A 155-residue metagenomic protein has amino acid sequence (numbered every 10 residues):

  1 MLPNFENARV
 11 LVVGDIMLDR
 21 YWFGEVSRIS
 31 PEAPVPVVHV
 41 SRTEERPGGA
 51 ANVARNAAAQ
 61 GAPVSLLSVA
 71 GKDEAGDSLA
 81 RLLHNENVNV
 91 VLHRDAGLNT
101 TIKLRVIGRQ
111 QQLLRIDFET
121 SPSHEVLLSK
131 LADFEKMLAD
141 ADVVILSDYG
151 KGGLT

Functional and structural regions predicted by a protein language model:
M1-S27, H39-T155: Ribokinase/PfkB-type carbohydrate-kinase core domain
I29-E32: Flexible glycine/proline-rich, aromatic-decorated loop/lid segments
